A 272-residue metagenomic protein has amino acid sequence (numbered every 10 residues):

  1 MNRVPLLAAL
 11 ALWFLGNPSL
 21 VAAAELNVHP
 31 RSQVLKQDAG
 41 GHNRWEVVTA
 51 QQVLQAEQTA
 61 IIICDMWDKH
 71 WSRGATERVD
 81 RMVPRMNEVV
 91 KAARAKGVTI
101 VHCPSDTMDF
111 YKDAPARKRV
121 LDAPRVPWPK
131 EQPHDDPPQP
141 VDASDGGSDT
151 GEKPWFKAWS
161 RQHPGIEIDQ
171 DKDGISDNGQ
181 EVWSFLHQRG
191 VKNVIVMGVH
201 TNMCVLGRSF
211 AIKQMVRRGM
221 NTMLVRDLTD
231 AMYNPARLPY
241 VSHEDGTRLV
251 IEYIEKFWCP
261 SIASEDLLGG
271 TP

Functional and structural regions predicted by a protein language model:
M1-N2: N-terminal secretory signal peptides that target proteins for export/translocation
P5-S19: Bacterial N-terminal signal peptides
A24-A60, E77-V79, E88-K91, A95-G97 (+2 more regions): Active-site-adjacent betaalpha module
T59-G74: Acidic/histidine-rich, surface-exposed loop or edge segments in extracytoplasmic proteins
M66, H102-S105, R226: A cross-domain feature marking catalytic cores of carbohydrate-active enzymes and several ubiquitous metabolic/repair
K69-S72, D109-D113: Short active-site-adjacent helix-start/loop capping segments
M82: Aromatic/His-enriched, Gly/Pro-containing loop or helix-boundary segments that lie immediately adjacent to catalytic
R85: Short catalytic helix/loop segments, enriched in acidic residues and glycine and frequently bearing histidine
